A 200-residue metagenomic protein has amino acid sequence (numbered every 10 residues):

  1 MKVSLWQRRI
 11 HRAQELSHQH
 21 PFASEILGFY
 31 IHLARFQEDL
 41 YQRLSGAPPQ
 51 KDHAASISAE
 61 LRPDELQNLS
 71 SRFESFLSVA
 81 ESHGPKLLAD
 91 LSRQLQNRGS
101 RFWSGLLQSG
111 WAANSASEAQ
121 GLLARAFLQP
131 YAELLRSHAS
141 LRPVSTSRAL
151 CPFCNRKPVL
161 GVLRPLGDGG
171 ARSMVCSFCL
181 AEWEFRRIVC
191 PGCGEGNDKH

Functional and structural regions predicted by a protein language model:
V3-A139: N-terminal alpha-helical interaction blocks
L134-H200: Cys/His-clustered metal-coordination modules, chiefly Zn-binding fingers
